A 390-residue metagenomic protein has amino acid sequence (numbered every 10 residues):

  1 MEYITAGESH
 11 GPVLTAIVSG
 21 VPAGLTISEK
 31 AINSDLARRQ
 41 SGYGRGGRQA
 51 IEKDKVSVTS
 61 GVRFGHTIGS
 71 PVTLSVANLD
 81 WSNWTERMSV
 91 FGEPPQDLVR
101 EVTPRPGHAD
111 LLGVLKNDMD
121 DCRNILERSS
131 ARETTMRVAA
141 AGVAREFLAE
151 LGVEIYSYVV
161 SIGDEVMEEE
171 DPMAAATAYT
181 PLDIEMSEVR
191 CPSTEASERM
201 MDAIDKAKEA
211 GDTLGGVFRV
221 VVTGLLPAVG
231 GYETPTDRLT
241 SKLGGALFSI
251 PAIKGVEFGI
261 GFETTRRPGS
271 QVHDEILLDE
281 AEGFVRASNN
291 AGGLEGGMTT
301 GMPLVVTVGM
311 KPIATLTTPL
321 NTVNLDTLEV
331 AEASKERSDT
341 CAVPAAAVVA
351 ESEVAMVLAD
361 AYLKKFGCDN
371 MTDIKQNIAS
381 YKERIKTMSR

Functional and structural regions predicted by a protein language model:
M1-R390: Generic N-terminal targeting/processing segments that precede catalytic cores or assembly contacts
